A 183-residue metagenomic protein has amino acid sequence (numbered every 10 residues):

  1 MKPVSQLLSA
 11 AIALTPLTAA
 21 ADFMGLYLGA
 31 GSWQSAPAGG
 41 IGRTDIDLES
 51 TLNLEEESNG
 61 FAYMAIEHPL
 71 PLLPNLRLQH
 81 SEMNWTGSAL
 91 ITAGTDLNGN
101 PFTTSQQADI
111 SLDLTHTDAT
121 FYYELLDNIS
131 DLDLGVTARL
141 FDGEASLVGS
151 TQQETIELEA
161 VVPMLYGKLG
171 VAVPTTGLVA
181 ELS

Functional and structural regions predicted by a protein language model:
M1-M24: Cleavable N-terminal export/targeting peptides
A21-N84: Short glycine/proline- and aromatic-enriched beta-strand/turn motifs that initiate or cap beta-hairpins
D22-M24, T44, E56-G60, D113-T117 (+2 more regions): Residues that define the transmembrane beta-barrel architecture of outer-membrane proteins
L28, A62-H68, A119-Y123, V136-A138 (+1 more regions): Residues on the lipid-exposed face of transmembrane beta-strands in outer-membrane beta-barrel proteins
A30-A36, H80-T86, L125, A138-E144 (+1 more regions): Transmembrane beta-strands of outer-membrane beta-barrel pores
A38-L52, T86-L112, D142-E157: Flexible, solvent-exposed loop segments that connect beta-strands
H68-L72, L125-I129, V171-T175: Outer-membrane beta-barrel strand-turn architecture
T176-S183: Transmembrane beta-strand segments that form the barrel wall of outer-membrane beta-barrel proteins
